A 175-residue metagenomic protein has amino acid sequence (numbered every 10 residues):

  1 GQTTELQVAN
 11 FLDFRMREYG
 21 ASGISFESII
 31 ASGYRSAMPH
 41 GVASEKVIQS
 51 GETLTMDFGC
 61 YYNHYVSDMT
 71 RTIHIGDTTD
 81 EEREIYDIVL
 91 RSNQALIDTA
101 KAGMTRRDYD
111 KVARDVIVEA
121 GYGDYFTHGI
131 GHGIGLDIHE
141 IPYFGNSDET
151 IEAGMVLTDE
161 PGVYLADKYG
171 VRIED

Functional and structural regions predicted by a protein language model:
G1-D175: Active-site neighborhoods and metal-handling regions in enzymes and metal-associated proteins
